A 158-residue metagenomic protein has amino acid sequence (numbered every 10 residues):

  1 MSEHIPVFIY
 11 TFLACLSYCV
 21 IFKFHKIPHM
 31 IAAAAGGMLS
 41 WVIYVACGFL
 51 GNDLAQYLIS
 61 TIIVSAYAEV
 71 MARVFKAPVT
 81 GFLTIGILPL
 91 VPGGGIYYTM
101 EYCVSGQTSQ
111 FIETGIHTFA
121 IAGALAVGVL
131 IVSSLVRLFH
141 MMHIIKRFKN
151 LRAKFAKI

Functional and structural regions predicted by a protein language model:
M1-I63, Y98-I158: Alpha-helical transmembrane segments and their membrane-interface boundaries that form or gate the permeation pathway
N52-I62, V70-L88: Internal alpha-helical transmembrane segments of multi-pass membrane proteins
A66, V70, G86-T99, A122 (+1 more regions): Mid-bilayer segments of alpha-helical transmembrane spans in multi-pass integral membrane proteins that mediate
